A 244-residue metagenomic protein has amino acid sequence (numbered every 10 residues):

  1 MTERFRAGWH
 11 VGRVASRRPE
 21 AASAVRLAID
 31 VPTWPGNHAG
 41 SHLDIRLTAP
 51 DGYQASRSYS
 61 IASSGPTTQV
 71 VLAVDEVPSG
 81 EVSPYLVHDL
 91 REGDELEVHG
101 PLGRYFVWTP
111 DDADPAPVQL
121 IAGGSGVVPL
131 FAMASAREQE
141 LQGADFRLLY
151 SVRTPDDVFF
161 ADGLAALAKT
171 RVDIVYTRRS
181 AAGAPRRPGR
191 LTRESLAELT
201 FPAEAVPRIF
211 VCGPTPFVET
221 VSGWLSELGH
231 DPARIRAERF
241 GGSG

Functional and structural regions predicted by a protein language model:
T2-D94, V152-T154, Y176-R179: Ferredoxin-reductase
F5-G8, D145, L149-G244: Reductase modules of NAD(P)H-dependent flavoproteins
G40, G126, P214: Short, conserved phosphate/pyrophosphate- and ester-handling motifs at nucleotide-, phospho-/glycolipid
G100-A113: A short, basic/flexible loop-to-alpha-helix module at the beginning of a structural domain
V118-I121, I209-F210: Conserved beta-strand elements of the Class I
S125-L130, F217: Hydrophobic/small residue at the entry helix of a nucleotide-binding pocket
P129-Q139: Histidine-anchored nucleotide/phosphate-binding helix
